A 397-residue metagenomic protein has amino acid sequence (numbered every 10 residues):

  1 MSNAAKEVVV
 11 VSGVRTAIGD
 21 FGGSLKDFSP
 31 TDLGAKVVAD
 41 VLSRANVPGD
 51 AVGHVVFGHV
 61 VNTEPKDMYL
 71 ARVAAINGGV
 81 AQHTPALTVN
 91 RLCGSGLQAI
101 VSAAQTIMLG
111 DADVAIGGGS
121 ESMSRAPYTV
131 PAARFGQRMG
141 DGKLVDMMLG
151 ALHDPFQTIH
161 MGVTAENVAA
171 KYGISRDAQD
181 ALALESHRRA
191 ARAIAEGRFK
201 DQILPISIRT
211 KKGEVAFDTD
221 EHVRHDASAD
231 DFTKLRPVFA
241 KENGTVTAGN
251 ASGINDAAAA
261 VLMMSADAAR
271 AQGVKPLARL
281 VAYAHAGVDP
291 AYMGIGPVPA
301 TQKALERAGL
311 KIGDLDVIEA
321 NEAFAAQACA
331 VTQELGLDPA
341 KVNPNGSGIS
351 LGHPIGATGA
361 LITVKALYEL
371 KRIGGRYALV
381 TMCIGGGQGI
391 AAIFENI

Functional and structural regions predicted by a protein language model:
S2-T31, D40, A229-I295, P299 (+3 more regions): Condensing-enzyme catalytic core mediating Claisen C-C bond formation in acyl metabolism
S2-V60, E64-A74, G78, P85 (+5 more regions): Conserved active-site "lid/cap" helical segment
R15-T16, D27-K36, R44, A178-A271 (+2 more regions): N-terminal extracellular/periplasmic Venus flytrap/periplasmic-binding protein-like
H59-V114, P155-H160, D226-G253, E334-L361 (+2 more regions): Conserved catalytic cysteine-centered active-site region of acyl-thioester-dependent Claisen-condensing enzymes
N90-E121, A169-R198, A260-D267, P354-G375 (+1 more regions): Active-site-proximal alpha-helical scaffold in enzymes
V114-V168: Flexible glycine-/small-residue-enriched beta->alpha junction loops that bind anionic phosphate/pyrophosphate groups
V163-E166, F199-Q202, I206, T210 (+1 more regions): Active-site pocket-lining segment
